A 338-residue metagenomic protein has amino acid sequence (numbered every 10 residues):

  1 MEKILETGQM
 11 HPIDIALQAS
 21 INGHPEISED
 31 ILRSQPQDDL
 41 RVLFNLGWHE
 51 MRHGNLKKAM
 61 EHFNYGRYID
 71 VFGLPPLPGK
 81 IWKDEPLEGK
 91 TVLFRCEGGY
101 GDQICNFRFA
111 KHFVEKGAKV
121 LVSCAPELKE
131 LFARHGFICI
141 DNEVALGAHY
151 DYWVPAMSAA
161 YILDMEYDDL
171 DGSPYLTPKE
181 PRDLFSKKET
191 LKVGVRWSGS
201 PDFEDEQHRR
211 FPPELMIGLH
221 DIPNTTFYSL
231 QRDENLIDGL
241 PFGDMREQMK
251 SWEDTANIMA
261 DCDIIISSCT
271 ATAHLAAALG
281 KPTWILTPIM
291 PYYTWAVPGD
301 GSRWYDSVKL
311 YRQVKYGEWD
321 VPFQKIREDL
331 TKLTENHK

Functional and structural regions predicted by a protein language model:
M1-K338: Catalytic machinery of carbohydrate-active enzymes, primarily nucleotide-sugar-dependent glycosyltransferases
